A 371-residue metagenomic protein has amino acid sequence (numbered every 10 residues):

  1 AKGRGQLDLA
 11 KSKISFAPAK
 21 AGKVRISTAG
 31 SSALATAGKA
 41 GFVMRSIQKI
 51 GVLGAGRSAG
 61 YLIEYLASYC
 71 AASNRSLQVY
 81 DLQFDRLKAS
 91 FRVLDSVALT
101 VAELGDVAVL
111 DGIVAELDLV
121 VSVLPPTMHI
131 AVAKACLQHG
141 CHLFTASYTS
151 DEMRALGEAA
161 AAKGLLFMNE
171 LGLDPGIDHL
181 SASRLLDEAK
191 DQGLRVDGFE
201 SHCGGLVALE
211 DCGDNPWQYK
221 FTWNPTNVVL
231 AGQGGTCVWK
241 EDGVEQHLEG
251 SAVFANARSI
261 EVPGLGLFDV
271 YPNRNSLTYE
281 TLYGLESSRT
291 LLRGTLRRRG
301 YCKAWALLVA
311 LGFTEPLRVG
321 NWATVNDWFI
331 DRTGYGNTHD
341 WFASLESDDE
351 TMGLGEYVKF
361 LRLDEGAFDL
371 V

Functional and structural regions predicted by a protein language model:
S58: Hydrophobic/small residue at the entry helix of a nucleotide-binding pocket
L82-R86, S150: Helix N-cap at the beta1-alpha1 junction of Rossmann-like dinucleotide-binding domains, i.e., the first residues
L94-D106: Rossmann-fold cofactor-recognition segment
L104-A115: Conserved Rossmann-fold cofactor-binding substructure of NAD(P)-dependent oxidoreductases
A135-M153: ADP-ribose/adenylate-binding Rossmann-like module
S147-N169: Rossmann-fold NAD(P)-binding glycine/threonine-rich loop
D178-R195: Oxidoreductase and adenylate-handling cofactor-binding alpha/beta cores
D191-V371: C-terminal catalytic/substrate-binding lobe primarily of soluble NAD(P)-dependent oxidoreductases
